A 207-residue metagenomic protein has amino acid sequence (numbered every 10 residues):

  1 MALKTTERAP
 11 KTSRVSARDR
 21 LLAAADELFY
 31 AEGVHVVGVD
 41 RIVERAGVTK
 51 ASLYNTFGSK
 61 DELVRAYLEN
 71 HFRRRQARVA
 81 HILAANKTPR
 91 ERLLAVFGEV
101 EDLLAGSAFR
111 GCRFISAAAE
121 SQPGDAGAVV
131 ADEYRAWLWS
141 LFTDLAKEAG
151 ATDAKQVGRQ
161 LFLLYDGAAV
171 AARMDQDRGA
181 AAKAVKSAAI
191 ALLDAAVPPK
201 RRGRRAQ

Functional and structural regions predicted by a protein language model:
M1-S16, V197-Q207: N-terminal intrinsically disordered/low-complexity leader segments
A2, R20, A24-E62, A66: Helix-turn-helix
A66, A80-A108, G158-L161: Hydrophobic alpha-helical connector segments
E69-Q76: Short, basic, alpha-helical segments at the C-terminal edge of helix-turn-helix-like DNA-binding modules
Q76, E91-A95, G124-E148, R159 (+2 more regions): Amphipathic alpha-helical packing segments from all-alpha helical-bundle domains
A105-A126: Amphipathic alpha-helical segments used for helix-helix packing
D153-A172, A184-A191: Hydrophobic alpha-helical segments that form the core of small-molecule binding pockets and/or dimer interfaces
